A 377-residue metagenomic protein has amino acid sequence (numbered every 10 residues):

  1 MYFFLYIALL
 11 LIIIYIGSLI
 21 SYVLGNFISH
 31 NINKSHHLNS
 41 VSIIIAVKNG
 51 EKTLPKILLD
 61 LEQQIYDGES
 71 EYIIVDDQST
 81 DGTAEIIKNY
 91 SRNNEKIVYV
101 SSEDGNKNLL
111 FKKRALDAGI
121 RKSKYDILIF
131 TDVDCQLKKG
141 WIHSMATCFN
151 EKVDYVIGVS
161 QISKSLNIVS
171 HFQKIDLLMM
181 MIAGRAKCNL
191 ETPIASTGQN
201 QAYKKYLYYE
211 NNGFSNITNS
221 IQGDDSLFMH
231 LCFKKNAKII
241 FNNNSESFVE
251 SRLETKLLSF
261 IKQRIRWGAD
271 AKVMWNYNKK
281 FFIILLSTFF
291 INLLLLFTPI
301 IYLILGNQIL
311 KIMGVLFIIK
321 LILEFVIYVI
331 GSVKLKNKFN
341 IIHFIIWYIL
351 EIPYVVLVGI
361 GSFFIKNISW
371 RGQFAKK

Functional and structural regions predicted by a protein language model:
M1-H37: N-terminal membrane-anchoring/stem segments of glycan-assembly enzymes
S35, F289-K366: Membrane-embedded multi-pass helical conduit in multi-pass membrane proteins, especially envelope-biosynthetic
N39-S42, E71, L227: Cell-envelope/extracellular polymer assembly enzymes that use nucleotide-activated donors
L59-E69: Short, acidic, metal-binding catalytic loop of nucleotide-sugar glycosyltransferases
D76-E85, E103-D104, C135: A conserved acidic beta->alpha catalytic loop
G82, V133-C148: Acidic donor-binding/catalytic loop of UDP-sugar-dependent glycosyltransferases, especially processive GT2
L128: Short aromatic/hydrophobic "clamp" motif used to bind/position activated sugar donors
F149, Y155-M181, Y206-Y209, S215-K279: Catalytic donor/gating beta->alpha subdomain of glycosyltransferases that bind UDP-sugars
